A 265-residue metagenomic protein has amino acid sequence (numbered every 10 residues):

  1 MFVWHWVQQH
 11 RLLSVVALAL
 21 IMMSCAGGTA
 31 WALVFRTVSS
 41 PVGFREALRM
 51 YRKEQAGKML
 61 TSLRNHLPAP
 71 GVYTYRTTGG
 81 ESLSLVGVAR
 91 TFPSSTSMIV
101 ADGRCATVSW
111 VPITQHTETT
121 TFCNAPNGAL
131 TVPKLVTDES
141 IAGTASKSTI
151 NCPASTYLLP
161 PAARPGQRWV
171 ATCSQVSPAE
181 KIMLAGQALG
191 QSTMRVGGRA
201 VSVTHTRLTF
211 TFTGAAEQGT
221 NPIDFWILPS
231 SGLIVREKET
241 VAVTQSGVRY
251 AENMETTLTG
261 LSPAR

Functional and structural regions predicted by a protein language model:
M1-V3, G27, A106, P165: Acidic, low-complexity intrinsically disordered regions
F2-M22: N-terminal Sec-pathway targeting helices
C25-G128, K134, C173-R265: Acidic, serine/threonine-rich low-complexity disordered tracts
D138-E139: Active-site loop/turn microenvironments that scaffold catalytic and metal-binding pockets
A142-G197: Secreted/surface-exposed cysteine- and glycine-rich disulfide frameworks
